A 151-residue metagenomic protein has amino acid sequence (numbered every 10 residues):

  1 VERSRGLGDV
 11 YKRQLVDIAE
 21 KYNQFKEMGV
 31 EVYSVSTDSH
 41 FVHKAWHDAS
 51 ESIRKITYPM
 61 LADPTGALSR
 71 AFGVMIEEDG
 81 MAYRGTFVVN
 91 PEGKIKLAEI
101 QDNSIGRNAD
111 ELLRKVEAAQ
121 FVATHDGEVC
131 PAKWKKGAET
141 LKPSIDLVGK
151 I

Functional and structural regions predicted by a protein language model:
V1-Y11: Single conserved hydrophobic/aromatic residue that forms the stacking wall/gate of nucleotide- or nucleobase-binding
G8, F87-D102: Short, glycine-anchored, charge-dense loop/turn motifs used at functional sites
K12-V35, E51: Conserved helix-turn-beta segment immediately C-terminal to the redox Cys motif in thioredoxin-like folds
Y33, K44-Y83: Short, internal strand/loop/helix patches that form the active-site neighborhood or redox-interaction surface
D38, D63-P64, R107: Short beta->alpha linker loops
D48, Q101-I151: Non-globular targeting/processing and membrane-anchoring segments
